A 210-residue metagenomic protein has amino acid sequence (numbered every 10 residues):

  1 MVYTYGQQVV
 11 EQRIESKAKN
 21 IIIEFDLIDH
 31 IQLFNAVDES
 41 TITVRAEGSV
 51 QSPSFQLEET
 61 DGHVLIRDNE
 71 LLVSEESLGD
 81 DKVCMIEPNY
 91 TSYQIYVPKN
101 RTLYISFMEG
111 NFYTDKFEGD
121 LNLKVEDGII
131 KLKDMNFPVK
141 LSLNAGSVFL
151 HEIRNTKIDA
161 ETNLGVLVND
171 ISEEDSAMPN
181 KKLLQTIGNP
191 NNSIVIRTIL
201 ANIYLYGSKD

Functional and structural regions predicted by a protein language model:
Y3-H63, L150-E152, V195, L200-D210: Short linear S-[DN]-x-LW-Φ motif typified by the pepsin-like aspartic protease active-site region
T4, L33-A36, T41-R45, I66 (+6 more regions): Generic preference for hydrophobic/aromatic residues in regular secondary structure cores
V9-S16, L57-K124, I129-L132, L183-R197 (+1 more regions): Right-handed parallel beta-helix
K19-I21, D29, S40-I42, P53 (+11 more regions): The right-handed parallel beta-helix/beta-solenoid scaffold, focusing on the short coil/turn and N-cap positions
D26, A36, E47, N69 (+8 more regions): Surface loops and adjacent helix of pleckstrin homology
E39-S40, L72-S74, S176: Short, surface-exposed beta-strand-loop junctions and turns on beta-sheet-rich folds
L132-D210: Short, surface-exposed interaction patches in beta-rich subdomains that mediate adhesion/assembly near membranes
